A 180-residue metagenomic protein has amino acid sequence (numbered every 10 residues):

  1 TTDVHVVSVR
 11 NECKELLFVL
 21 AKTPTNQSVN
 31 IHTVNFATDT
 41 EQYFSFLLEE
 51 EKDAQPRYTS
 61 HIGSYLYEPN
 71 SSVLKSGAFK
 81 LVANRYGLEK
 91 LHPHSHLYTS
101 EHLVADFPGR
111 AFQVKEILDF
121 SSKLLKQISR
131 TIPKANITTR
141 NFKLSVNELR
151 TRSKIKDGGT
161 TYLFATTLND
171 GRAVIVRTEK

Functional and structural regions predicted by a protein language model:
T1-K180: SAM-dependent transferase fold signal centered on methyltransferase-like domains, encompassing both Class I
